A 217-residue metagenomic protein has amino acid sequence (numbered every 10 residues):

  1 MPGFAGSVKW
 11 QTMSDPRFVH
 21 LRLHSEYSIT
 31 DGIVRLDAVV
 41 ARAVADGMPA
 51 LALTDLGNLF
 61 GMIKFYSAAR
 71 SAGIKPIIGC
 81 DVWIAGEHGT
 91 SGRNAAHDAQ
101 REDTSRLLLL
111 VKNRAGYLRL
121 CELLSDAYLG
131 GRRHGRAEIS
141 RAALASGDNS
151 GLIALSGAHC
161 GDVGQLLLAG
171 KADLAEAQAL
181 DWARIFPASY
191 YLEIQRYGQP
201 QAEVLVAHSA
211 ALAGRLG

Functional and structural regions predicted by a protein language model:
F4-G217: Phosphodiester-processing cores and adjacent nucleic acid-binding clamps
